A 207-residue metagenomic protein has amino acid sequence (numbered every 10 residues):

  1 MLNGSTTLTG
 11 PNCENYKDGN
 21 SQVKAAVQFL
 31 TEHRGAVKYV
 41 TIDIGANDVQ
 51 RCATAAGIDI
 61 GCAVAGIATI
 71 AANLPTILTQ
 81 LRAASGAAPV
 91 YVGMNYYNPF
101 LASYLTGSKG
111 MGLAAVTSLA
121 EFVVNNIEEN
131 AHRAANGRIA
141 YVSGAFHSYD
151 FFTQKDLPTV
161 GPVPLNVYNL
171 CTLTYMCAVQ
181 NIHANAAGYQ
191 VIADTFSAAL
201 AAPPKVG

Functional and structural regions predicted by a protein language model:
M1-A72: Conserved SGNH/GDSL esterase-like catalytic core that processes O-acyl groups on lipids and polysaccharides
M1-G19, S148-V179: Surface-exposed intrinsically disordered loops and tails
S21, A25, Y39, C62-T76 (+4 more regions): Extracytoplasmic/secreted proteins, especially bacterial periplasmic and envelope-associated proteins
T31, G35, G45, P75 (+4 more regions): Sec-exported extracytoplasmic/periplasmic mature domains
K38-D43, D48-R51, P89-N95, R138-V142 (+1 more regions): Structural recognition of the beta-strand scaffold that forms the well-ordered cores of secreted hydrolase catalytic
V49-T54, L101-Y104, Y149-F152: Extracytoplasmic/secreted cell-surface and envelope-processing proteins
A65, T69-A71, L101-G144: Substrate-gating cap/lid alpha-helix
P164-G207: Histidine-centered active-site loop/cap adjacent to the catalytic His in serine esterases/O-acetyl transfer systems
